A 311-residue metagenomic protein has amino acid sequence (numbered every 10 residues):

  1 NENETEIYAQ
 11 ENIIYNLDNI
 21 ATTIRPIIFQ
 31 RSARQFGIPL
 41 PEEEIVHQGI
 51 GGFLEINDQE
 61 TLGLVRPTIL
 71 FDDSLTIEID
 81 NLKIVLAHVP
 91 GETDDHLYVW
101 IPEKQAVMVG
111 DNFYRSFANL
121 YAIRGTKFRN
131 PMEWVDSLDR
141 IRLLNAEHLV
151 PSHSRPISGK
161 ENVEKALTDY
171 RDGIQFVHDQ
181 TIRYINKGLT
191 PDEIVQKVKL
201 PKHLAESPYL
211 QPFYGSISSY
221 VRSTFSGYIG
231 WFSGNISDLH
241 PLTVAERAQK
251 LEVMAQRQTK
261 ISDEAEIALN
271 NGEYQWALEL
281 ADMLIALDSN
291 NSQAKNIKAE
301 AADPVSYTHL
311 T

Functional and structural regions predicted by a protein language model:
N1-P67, D72, T76: Active-site HxH/HxHxD metal-binding segment of metal-dependent hydrolases
V65, S74-E78, K83-K187: Metallo-beta-lactamase
I182-I261, E266-M283: Hard-cation-handling environments
T308-T311: Conserved small/polar residues in nucleotide/adenosyl-binding loops
